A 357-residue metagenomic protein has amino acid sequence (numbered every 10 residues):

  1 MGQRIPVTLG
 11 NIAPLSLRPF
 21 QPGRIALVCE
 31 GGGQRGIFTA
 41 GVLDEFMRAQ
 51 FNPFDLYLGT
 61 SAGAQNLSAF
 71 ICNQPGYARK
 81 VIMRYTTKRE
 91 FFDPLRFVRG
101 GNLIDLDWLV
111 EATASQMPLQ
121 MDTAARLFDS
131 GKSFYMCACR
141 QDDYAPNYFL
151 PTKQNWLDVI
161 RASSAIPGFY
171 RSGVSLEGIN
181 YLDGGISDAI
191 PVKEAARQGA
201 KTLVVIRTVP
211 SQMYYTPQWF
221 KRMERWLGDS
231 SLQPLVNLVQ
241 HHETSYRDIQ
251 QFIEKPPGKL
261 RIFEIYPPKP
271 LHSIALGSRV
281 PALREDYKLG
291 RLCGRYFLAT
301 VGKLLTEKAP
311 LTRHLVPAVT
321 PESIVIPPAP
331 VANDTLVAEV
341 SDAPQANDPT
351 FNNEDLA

Functional and structural regions predicted by a protein language model:
M1-L58, S68-A357: Patatin-like phospholipase
G59, G63: Gly/Ala-rich beta-loop-alpha elbow adjacent to hydrolase catalytic centers
